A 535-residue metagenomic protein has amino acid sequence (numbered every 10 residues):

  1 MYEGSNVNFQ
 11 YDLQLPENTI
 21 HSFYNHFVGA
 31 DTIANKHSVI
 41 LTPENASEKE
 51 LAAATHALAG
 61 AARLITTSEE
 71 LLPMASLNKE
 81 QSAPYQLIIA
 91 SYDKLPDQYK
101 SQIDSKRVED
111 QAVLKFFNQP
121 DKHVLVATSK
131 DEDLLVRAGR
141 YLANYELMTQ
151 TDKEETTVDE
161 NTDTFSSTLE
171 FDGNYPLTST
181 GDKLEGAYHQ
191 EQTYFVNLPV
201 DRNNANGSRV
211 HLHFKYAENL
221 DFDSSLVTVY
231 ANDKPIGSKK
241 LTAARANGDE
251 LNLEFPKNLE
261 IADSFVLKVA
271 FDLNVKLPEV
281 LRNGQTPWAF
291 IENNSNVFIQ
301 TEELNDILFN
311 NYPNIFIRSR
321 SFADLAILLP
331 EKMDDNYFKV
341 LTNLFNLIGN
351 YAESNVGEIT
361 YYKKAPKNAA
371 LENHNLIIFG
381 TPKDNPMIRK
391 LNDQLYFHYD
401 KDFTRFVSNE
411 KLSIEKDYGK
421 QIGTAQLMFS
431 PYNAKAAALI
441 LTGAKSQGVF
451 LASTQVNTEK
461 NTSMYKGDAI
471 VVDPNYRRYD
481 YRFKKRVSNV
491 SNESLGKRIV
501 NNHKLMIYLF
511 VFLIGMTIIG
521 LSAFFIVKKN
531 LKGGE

Functional and structural regions predicted by a protein language model:
M1-E535: Solvent-exposed alpha-helical segments and adjacent loops that form catalytic or protein-interaction surfaces
